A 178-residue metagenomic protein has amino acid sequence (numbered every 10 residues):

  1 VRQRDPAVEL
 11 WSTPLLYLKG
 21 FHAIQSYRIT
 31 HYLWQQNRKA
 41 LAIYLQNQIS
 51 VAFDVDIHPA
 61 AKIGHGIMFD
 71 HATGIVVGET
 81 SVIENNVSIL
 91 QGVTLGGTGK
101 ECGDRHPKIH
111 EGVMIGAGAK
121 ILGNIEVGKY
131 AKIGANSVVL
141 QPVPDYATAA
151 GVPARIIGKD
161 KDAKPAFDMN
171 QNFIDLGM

Functional and structural regions predicted by a protein language model:
V1-I49, K164-M178: Terminal amphipathic alpha-helical/low-complexity segments used for targeting or macromolecular assembly
S50-I157: Structural signal for interior beta-strand "rungs" in well-ordered beta-sheet cores of soluble enzyme domains
